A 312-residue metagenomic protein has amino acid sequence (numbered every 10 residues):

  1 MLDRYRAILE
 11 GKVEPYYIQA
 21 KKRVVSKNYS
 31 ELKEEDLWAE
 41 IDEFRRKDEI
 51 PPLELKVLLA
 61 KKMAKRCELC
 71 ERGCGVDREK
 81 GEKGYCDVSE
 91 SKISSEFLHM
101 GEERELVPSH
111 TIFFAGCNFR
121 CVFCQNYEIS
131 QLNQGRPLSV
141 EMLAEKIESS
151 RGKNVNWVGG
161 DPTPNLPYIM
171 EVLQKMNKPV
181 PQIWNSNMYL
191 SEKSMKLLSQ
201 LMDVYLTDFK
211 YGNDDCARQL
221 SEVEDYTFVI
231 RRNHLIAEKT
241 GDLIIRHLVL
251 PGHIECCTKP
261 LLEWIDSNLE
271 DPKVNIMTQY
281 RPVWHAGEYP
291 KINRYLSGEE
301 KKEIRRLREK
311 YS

Functional and structural regions predicted by a protein language model:
M1-K80, E238-L243, L248-S312: Auxiliary Fe-S-binding modules of radical SAM enzymes
W38-F114, V122, N126-Q131: N-terminal [4Fe-4S]-dependent radical SAM core
R78-G81, F123, L132-G135, L166 (+3 more regions): Generic domain-boundary/flexible-linker signal
E90, F97, E224, W284 (+1 more regions): Solvent-exposed, flexible loop/coil residues
Y127-G135, N154-V158: Glycine-rich phosphate-binding "P-loop"
V140-P290: Conserved AdoMet/S-adenosylmethionine-binding subsite of the radical SAM
